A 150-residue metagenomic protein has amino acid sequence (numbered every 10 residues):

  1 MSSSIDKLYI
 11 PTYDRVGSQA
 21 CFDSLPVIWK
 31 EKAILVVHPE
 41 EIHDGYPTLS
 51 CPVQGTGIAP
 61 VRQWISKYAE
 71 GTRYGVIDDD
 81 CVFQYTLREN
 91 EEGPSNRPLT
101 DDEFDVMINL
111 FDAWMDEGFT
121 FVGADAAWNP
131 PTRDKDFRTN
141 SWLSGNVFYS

Functional and structural regions predicted by a protein language model:
M1-I5, V27-K30, K67-E70, W114-E117: Flexible, charged surface loops at secondary-structure boundaries
S4-I10, E31-V36, P47-T48, Y74 (+1 more regions): Hydrophobic beta-strand segments of well-ordered beta-sheets in folded domains
K7-K30, E40-G45: Short, well-formed alpha-helical segments that are part of the catalytic scaffolds of diverse glycosyltransferases
I10-Y13, V36-H38, I77-D79, A124-D125 (+2 more regions): Short His-Asn-centered micro-motif
D14-V16, E41-I42, D80-V82, A127-P130: Short, solvent-exposed loop/turn segments at secondary-structure junctions
S24, W64, V106-L110: Alpha-helical elements of Rossmann-like donor-binding domains used by nucleotide-donor carbohydrate transfer enzymes
V36-I77, V82-E103: Active-site-proximal specificity loops/subdomain of glycosyltransferases
F83-S150: Conserved catalytic core of nucleotide-sugar-dependent glycosyltransferases
